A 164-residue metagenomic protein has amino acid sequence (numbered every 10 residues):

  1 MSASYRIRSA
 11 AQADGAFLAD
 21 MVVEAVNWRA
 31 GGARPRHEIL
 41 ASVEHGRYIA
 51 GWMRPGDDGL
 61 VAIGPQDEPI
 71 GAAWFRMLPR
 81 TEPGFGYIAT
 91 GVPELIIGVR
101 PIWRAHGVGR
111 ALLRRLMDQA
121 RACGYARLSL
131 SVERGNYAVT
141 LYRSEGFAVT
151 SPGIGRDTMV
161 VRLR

Functional and structural regions predicted by a protein language model:
M1-A13, R164: Conserved N-terminal entry element of GNAT/NAT acetyltransferase domains
V23-I49: Conserved GNAT-fold acetyl-CoA-binding loop/helix
R47-V61: A short helix-loop-beta-strand connector motif used in the catalytic cores of GNAT acetyltransferases and, in some
I63-I97: Conserved acyl-donor/pantetheine-binding loop and adjacent beta-alpha core of acyl/acetyltransferases and related
I97-I102, H106, R134: Active-site acidic-Proline motif in GNAT/NAT acetyltransferases
A105-D118, R143-S144: Conserved acetyl-CoA-binding loop-helix of GNAT-fold acetyltransferases
A120-E133: Conserved GNAT acetyl-CoA-binding A-motif
R143-G153: Conserved acetyl-CoA-binding loop of GNAT-fold acetyltransferases
